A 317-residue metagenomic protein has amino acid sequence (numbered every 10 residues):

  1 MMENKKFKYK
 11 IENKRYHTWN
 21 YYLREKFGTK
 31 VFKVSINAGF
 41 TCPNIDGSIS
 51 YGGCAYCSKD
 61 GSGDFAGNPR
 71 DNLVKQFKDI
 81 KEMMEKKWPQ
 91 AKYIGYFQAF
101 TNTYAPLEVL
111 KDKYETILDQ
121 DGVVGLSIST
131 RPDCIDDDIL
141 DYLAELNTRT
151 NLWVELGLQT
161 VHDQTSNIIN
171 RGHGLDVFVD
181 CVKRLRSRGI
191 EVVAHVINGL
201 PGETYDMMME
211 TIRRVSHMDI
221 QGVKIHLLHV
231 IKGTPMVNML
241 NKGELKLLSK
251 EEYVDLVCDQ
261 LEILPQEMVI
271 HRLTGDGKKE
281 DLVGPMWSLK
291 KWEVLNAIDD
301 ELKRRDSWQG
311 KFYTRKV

Functional and structural regions predicted by a protein language model:
M1-I94: N-terminal [4Fe-4S]-dependent radical SAM core
M2-Y21, E25, T29-F32, G222 (+1 more regions): Auxiliary Fe-S-binding modules of radical SAM enzymes
F32-I36, Y93-G95, L126-I128, L152-L156 (+3 more regions): Hydrophobic faces of well-ordered beta-strands that scaffold small-molecule active sites in alpha/beta enzyme cores
D60-I80, M84-L107, G122-I135, N151-V177 (+1 more regions): Core AdoMet radical
I80-M84, I135-R149, D180, M209-D219 (+1 more regions): Short amphipathic alpha-helices and their capping/turn segments at secondary-structure boundaries
M84-K86, Y114-D121, D141-N151, K183-S187: Acidic (Asp/Glu)-rich catalytic clusters
L107-E115, D136-E145, I169, M208: Distinct, well-ordered alpha-helical segments
D176-P235, E251-T274: Conserved C-terminal portion of the radical SAM core fold that forms the substrate/S-adenosylmethionine-binding
